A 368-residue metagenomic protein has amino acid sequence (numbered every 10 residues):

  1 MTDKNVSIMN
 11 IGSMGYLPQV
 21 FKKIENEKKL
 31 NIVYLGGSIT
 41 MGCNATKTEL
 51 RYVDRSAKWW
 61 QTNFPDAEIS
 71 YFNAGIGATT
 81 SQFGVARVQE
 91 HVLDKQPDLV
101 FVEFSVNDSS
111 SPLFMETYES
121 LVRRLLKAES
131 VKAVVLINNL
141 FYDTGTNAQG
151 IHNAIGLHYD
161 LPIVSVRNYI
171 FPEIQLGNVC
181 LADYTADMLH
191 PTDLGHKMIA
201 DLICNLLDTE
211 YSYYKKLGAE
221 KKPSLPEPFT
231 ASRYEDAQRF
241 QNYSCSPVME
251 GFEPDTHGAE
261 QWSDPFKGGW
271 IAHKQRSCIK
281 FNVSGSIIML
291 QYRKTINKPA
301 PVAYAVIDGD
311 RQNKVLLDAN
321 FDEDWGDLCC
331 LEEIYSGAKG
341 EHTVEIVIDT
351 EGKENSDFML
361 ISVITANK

Functional and structural regions predicted by a protein language model:
M1-Y34, T40-K47, Q61-A67, N178 (+1 more regions): N-terminal secretory targeting modules
D3-K4, N10-Y16, A133-N138, N147-Y184 (+1 more regions): Extracellular serine-dependent O-acyl
G12-F21, V53-A57, S81-D94, E116-R124 (+1 more regions): Alpha-helical scaffolding within the catalytic cores of extracellular/periplasmic polymer-degrading hydrolases
N31-L35, S70-G75, L99-F104, A133-I137 (+1 more regions): Structural recognition of the beta-strand scaffold that forms the well-ordered cores of secreted hydrolase catalytic
V33-L35, M41, S81-M115: Oxyanion-hole/transition-state-stabilizing segment in secreted/luminal serine hydrolases and related acyltransferases
S38-M41, I76-S81, S105-S111, K132 (+3 more regions): Solvent-exposed loop/turn segments at secondary-structure junctions within structured extracellular/periplasmic domains
V53-Q82: Mobile, glycine- and charge-enriched loop segments and immediately flanking short secondary-structure elements within
F104-N107, E116-A154: Active-site segments of SGNH/GDSL-like serine hydrolases that catalyze O-acetyl group transfer/hydrolysis on lipids
